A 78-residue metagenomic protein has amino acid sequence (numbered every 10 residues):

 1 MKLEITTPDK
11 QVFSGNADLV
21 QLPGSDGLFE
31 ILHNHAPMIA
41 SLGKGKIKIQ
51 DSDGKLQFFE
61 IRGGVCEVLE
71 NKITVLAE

Functional and structural regions predicted by a protein language model:
K2-E78: Compact, glycine-rich, soluble single-domain proteins
